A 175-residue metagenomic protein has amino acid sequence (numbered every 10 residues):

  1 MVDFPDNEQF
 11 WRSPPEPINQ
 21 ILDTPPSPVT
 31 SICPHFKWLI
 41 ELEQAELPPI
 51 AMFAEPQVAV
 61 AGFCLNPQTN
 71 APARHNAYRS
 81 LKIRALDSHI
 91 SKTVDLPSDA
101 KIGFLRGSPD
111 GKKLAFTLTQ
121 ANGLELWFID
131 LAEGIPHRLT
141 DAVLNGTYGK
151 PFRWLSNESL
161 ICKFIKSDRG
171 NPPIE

Functional and structural regions predicted by a protein language model:
M1-E175: Beta-propeller folds
